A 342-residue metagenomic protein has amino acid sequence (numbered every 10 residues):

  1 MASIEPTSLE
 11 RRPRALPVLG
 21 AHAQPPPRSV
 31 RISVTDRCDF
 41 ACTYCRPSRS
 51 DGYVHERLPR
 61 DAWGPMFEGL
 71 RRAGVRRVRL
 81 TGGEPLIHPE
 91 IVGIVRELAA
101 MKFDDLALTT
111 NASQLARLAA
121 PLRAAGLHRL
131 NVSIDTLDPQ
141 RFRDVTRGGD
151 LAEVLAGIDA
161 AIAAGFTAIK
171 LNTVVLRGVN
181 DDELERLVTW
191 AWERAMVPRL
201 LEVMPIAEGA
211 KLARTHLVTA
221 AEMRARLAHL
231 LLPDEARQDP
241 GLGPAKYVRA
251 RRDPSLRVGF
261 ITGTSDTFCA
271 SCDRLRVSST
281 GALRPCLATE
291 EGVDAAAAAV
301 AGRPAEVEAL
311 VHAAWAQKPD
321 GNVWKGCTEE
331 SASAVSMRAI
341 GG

Functional and structural regions predicted by a protein language model:
A2-G82, L86-D105: Conserved alpha-helical substructure of the radical SAM core
A2-V30, T189-E193, L200-G342: Auxiliary Fe-S-binding modules of radical SAM enzymes
T35-R37, M101, A125, R251-D253 (+1 more regions): A short, compositionally biased micro-patch
D36-C38, R46, I134-T136, E202 (+1 more regions): Short, small-residue-rich loop/turn micro-motifs
F40, P139-Q140, T267, V293: Glycine-centered loop/turn positions within well-structured domains that cap or flank conserved ligand/cofactor-binding
A41, C45, Q140, V145 (+2 more regions): Residues that scaffold the ATP/ADP-binding catalytic core of kinase and kinase-like folds
R49-V54, D138-V145, A207-K211, D294-A295: A short acidic, helix-capping loop that chelates divalent metal ions and anchors anionic groups
R60-L80, E84-L201: Radical SAM/AdoMet-radical enzyme domain recognition
